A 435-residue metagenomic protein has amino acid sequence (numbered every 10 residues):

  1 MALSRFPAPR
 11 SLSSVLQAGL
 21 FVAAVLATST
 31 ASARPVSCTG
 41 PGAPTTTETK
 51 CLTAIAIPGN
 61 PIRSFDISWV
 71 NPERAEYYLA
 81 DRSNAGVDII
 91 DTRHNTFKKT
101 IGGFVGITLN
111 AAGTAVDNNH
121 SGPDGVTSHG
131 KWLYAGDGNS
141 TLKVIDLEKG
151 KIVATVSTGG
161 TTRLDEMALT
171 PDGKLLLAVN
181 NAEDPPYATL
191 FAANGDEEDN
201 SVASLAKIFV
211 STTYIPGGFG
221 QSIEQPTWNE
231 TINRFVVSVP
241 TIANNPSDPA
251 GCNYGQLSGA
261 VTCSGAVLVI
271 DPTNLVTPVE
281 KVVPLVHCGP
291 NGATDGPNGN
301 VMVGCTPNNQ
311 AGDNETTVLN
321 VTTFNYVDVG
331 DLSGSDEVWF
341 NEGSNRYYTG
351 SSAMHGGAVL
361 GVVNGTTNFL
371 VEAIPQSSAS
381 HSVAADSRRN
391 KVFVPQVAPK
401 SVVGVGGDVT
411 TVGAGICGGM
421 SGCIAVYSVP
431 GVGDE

Functional and structural regions predicted by a protein language model:
M1-S14: N-terminal secretory signal peptides that target proteins for export/translocation
A2, A18-G19, S157: N-terminal leader/targeting segments
L12, L16-L26: Hydrophobic helical h-region of N-terminal Sec-dependent signal peptides in bacterial secretory/periplasmic proteins
T28-T30: N-terminal signal peptide c-region/cleavage motif recognized by signal peptidases
A33-E435: Predominantly soluble domains enriched in secretory-pathway, periplasmic, or organellar proteins
